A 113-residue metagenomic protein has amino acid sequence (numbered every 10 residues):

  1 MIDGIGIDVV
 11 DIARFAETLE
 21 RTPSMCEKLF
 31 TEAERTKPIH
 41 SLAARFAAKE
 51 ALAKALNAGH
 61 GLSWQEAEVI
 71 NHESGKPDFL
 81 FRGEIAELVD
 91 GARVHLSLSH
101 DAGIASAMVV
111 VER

Functional and structural regions predicted by a protein language model:
M1-R113: Core catalytic alpha/beta fold that binds nucleotide/phospho-ligands
